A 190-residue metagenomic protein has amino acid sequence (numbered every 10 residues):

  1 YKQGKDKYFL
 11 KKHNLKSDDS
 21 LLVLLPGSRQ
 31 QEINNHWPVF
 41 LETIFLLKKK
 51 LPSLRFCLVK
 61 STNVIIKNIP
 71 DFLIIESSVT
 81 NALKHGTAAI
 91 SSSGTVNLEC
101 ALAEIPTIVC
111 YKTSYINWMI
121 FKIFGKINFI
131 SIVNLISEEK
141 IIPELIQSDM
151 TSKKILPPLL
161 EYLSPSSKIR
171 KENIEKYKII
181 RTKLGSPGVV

Functional and structural regions predicted by a protein language model:
Y1-V190: Nucleotide-activated sugar donor-binding and catalytic core shared by glycosyltransferases and related lipid-linked
